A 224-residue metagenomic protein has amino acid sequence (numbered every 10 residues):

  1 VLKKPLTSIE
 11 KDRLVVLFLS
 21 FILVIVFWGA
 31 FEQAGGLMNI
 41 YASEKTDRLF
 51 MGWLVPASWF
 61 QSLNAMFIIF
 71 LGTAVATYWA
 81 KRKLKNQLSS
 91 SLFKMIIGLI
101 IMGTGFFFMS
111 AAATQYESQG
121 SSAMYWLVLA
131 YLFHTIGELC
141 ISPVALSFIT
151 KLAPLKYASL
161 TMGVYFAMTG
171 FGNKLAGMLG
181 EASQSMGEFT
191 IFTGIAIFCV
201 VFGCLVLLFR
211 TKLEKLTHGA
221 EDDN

Functional and structural regions predicted by a protein language model:
V1-N39, S43-F50, W79-K85, K212-N224: Intracellular loop-helix junctions on the cytosolic face of multi-pass helical membrane proteins
I40, P143-K151: Intracellular helix-loop hinge segments at the cytoplasmic ends of transmembrane helices in 12-TM rocker-switch-type
M51-L54, M124-Y125, L146, A153-V164: Loop-to-transmembrane helix entry/capping segments in MFS-fold secondary transporters and related SLC/MFSD carriers
W53-L84, I97-F106: Transmembrane alpha-helices of Major Facilitator/SLC transporters
Q61-I68, S159-A176: Glycine-rich segments within core transmembrane alpha-helices of 12-TM secondary carriers
L92-I141: C-terminal transmembrane helical hairpin of 12-TM major facilitator-type secondary transporters
I97, F189-T211: Symmetry-related core transmembrane helices of the 12-TM Major Facilitator Superfamily/SLC fold
G170-M186, L208: A gly/Pro-rich, aromatic-decorated transmembrane alpha-helix motif that marks the paired, flexible gating helices
